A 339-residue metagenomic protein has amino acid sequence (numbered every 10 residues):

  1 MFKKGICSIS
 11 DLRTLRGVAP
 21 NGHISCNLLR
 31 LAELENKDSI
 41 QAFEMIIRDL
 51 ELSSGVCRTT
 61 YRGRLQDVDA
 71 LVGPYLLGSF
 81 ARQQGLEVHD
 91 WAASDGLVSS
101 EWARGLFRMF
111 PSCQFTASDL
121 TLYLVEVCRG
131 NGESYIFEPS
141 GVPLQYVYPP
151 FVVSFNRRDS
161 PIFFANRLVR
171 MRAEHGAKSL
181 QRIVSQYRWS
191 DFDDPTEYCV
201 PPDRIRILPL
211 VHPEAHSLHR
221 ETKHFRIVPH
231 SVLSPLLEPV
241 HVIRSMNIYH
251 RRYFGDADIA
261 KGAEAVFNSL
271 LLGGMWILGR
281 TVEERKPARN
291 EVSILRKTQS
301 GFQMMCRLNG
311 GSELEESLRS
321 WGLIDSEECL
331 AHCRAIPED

Functional and structural regions predicted by a protein language model:
F2-A81: S-adenosyl-L-methionine
S8-I40, R104-T222, S320-E327, H332-D339: Class I S-adenosyl-L-methionine-dependent methyltransferase module
Q83-V98, T116: Conserved class I S-adenosyl-L-methionine
S99-A103: Conserved SAM-dependent methyltransferase scaffold
L233-R244: A short acidic, Gly/Pro-enriched loop at the edge of an enzyme's catalytic core that lines a small-molecule cofactor
R244-H250: A short beta-strand submotif of the Rossmann-like class I SAM-dependent methyltransferase core that lines
D258-L272: A short glycine-rich, Lys/Arg-flanked "PGG" loop and its adjoining helix->strand segment in the class I
L272-T281: Conserved beta-strand signature within the Rossmann-like core of class I S-adenosyl-L-methionine
